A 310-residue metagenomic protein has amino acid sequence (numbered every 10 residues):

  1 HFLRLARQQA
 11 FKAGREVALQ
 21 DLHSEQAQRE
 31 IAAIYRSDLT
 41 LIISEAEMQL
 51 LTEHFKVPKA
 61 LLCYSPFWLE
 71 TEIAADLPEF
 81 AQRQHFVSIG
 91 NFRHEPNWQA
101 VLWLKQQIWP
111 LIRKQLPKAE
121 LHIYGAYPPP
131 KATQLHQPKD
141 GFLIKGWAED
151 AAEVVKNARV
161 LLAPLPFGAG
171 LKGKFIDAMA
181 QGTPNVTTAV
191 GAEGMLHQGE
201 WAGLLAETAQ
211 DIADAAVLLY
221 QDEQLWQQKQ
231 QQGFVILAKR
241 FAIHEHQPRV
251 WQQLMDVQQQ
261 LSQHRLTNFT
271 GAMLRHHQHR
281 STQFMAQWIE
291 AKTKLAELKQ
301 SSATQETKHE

Functional and structural regions predicted by a protein language model:
H1-S24, N91: Acceptor-binding helix/loop patch of EC 2.4 sugar-transfer enzymes, predominantly nucleotide-sugar-dependent
Q20, Y35-L41, A46, E53 (+2 more regions): Conserved catalytic-core segment of nucleotide-activated headgroup transferases in glycan assembly
D38, E153-G170, Q181-T183: Acidic donor-binding loop of glycosyltransferase active sites
E149, P166-G168, P184, V190-E193 (+1 more regions): Flexible glycine-rich beta->alpha loop in the catalytic core of nucleotide-sugar glycosyltransferases
K174-A178, P184-T188: Short hydrophobic beta-strand element within catalytic cores of glycosyltransferases and related nucleotide-activated
A189-E200, L204-L205: Short acidic/histidine- and often glycine-rich active-site loop of Leloir-type glycosyltransferases that engages
G203-Q210, L218-E223: Conserved acidic donor-binding segment of nucleotide-sugar-dependent glycosyltransferases
L225-Q228, Q232-E310: C-terminal amphipathic helix plus adjacent low-complexity, charged tail appended to glycosyltransferase catalytic
